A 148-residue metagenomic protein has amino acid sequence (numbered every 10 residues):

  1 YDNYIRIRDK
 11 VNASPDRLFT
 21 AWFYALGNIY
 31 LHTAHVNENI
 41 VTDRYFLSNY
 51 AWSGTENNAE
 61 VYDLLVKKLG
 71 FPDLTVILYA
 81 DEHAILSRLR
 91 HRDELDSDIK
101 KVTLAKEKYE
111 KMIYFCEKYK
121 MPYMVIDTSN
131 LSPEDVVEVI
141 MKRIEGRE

Functional and structural regions predicted by a protein language model:
Y1-E60: ATP-dependent small-molecule kinase phosphotransfer cores that center on conserved nucleotide phosphate-binding segments
Y4, N28, L69, A105-Y109 (+1 more regions): A structural signal for well-ordered alpha-helical scaffolds and beta->alpha junctions
E38-N39, D73, Y123: Conserved acidic residues
T42-R44, L78, I126: Active-site flanking residues adjacent to catalytic metal/cofactor-binding acidic residues
F46, E82, N130: Short, glycine/acidic-enriched loop or turn micro-motifs at the edges of active sites
N49-W52, N57-Y114: A glycine- and Lys/Arg-enriched "phosphate-lid" helix/loop adjacent to the NTP-binding pocket of small-molecule kinases
S87-E148: NTP-dependent small-molecule kinase module
